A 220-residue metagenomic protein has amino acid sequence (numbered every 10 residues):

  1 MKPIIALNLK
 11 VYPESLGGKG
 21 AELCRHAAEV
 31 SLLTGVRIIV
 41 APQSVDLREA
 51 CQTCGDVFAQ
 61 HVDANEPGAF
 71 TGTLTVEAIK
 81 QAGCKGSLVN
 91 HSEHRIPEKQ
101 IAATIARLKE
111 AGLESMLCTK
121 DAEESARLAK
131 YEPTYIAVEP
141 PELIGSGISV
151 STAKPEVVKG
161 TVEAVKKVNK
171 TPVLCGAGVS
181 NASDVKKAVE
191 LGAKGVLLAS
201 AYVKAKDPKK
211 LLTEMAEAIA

Functional and structural regions predicted by a protein language model:
M1-L74, E123-P133, K204: Conserved N-terminal beta1-alpha1 strand-loop-helix module at the mouth
I5-L9, I38-P42, V57-Q60, S87-V89 (+4 more regions): Hydrophobic faces of well-ordered beta-strands that scaffold small-molecule active sites in alpha/beta enzyme cores
K10, Q43, I79, E139 (+3 more regions): Conserved, mostly hydrophobic/aromatic
T53-L108: Glycine/small-residue-rich loop that forms an oxyanion/phosphate-binding "nest" at active or ligand-binding sites
K85-I96, Y135-I148, L191-L211: Glycine-rich phosphate-binding active-site loops on the catalytic face of alpha/beta enzymes
T104-L108, V150-E156, V189, Y202-A220: C-terminal helical cap(s) of enzyme catalytic domains, especially alpha/beta-barrels
R107-L174: Active-site rim beta-loop-alpha module in soluble metabolic enzymes
K120-E132, C175-V196: Catalytic cores of alpha/beta
